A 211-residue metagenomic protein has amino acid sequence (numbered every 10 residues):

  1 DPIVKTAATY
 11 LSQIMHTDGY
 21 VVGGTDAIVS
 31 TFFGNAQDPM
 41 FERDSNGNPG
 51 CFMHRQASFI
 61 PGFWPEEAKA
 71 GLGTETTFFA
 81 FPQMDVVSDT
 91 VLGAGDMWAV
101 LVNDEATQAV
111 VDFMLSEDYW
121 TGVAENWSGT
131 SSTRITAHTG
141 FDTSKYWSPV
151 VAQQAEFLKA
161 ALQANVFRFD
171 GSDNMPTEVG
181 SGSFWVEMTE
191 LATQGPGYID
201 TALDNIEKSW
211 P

Functional and structural regions predicted by a protein language model:
D1, D96-V100, R168-M175: Active-site rim elements
D1-E67: Extracytoplasmic ligand-binding clamshell segments of periplasmic binding protein
D1-V4, T90-V91, N103-T107, T177-S181 (+1 more regions): Solvent-exposed, acidic/flexible segments
A8-M15, T107-L115, W120-A124, W185 (+3 more regions): Non-transmembrane alpha-helical segments in soluble domains of secreted/periplasmic/extracellular proteins
V21-S30, G122-A124, F169, D200-A202: Short, hydrophobic secondary-structure boundary micro-motifs
E66-T133: Extracytoplasmic/periplasmic substrate-recognition and gating elements
T133-R134, H138-F141: Short, structured coil/turn linkers that connect adjacent secondary-structure elements
T136, P149-P211: C-terminal capping/gating helix-and-loop segments adjacent to ligand/active sites or protein-protein/ligand interfaces
